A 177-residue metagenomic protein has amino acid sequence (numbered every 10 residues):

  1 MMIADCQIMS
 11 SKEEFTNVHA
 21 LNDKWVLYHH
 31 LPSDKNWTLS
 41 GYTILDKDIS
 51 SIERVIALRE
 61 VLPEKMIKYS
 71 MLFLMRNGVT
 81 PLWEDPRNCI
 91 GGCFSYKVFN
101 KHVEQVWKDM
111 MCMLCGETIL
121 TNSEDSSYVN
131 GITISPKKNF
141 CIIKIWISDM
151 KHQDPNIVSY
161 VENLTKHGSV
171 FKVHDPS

Functional and structural regions predicted by a protein language model:
M1-N17, N22-K24, D34, S40-Y42 (+1 more regions): Conserved NAD+-utilizing ADP-ribose enzyme module
H30: Donor nucleotide-sugar recognition loop
Y42-D48: A short, exposed loop/beta-hairpin motif centered on an aromatic-Gly-Thr core
S50-E53, H102: A generic structural signal for alpha-helix starts
E53-K65: Short active-site loop/helix that positions an aromatic residue
